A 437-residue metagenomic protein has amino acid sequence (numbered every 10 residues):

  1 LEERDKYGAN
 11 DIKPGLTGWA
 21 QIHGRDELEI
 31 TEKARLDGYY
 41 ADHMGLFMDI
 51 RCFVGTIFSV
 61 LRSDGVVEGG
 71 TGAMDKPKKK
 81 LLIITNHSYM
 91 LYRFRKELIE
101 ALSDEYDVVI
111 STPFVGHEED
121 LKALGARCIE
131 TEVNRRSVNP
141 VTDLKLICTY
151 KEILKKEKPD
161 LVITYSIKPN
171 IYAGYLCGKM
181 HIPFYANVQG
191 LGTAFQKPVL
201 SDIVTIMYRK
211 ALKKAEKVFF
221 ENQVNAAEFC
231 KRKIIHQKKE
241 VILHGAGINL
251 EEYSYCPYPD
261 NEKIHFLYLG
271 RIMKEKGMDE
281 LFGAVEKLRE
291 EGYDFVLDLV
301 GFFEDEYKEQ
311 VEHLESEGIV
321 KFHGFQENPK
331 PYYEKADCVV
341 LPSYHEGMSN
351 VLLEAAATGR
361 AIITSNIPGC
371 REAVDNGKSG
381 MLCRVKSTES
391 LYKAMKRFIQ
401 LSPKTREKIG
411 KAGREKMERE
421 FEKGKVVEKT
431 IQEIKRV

Functional and structural regions predicted by a protein language model:
L1-P77: Hydrophobic structural segments characteristic of membrane proteins
Y92-E97, I264, Y268-K287, E389: A conserved mid-protein helix/loop that constitutes part of the nucleotide-sugar donor-binding site
E118-L124, K287, E291, V296-H323: Short, structured helix-loop element that forms part of the nucleotide-activated donor/catalytic region
I129-E130, R209, K213-Y255: Donor nucleotide-sugar binding/catalytic pocket of nucleotide-sugar-dependent glycosyltransferases
F325, Y344: Aromatic "clamp/platform" in nucleotide-sugar-dependent glycosyltransferases that forms part of the donor/acceptor
A361-T364, V374: Short hydrophobic beta-strand element within catalytic cores of glycosyltransferases and related nucleotide-activated
N376-G377, M381-T388, R397-P403: Conserved acidic donor-binding segment of nucleotide-sugar-dependent glycosyltransferases
K404-E420, K429-Q432: A short, well-ordered alpha-helix in the C-terminal region of glycosyltransferases
